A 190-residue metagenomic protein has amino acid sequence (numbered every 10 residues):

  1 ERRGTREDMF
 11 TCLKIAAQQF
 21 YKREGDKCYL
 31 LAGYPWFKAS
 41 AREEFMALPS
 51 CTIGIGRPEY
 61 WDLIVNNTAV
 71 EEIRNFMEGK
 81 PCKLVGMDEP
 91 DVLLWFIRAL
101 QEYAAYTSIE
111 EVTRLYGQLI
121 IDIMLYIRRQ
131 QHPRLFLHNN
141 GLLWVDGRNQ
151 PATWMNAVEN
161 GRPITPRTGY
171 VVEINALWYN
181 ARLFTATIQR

Functional and structural regions predicted by a protein language model:
E1-R190: Acidic, mature catalytic/reactive cores of soluble proteins
